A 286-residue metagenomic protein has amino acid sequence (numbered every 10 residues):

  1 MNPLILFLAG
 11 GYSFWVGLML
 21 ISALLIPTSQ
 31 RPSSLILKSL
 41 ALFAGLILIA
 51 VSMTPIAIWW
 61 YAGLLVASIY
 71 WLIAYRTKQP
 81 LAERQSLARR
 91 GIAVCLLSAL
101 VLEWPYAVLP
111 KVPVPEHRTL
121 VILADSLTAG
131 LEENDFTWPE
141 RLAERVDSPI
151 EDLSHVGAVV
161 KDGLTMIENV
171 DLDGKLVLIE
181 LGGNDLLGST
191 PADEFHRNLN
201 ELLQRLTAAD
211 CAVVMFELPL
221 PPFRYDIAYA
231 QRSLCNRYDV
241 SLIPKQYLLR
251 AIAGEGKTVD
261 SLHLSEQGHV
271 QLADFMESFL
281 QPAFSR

Functional and structural regions predicted by a protein language model:
I5-M53, A62, R84-R90, E144-R145 (+1 more regions): Alpha-helical cap/lid subdomain in secreted, periplasmic, or secretory-pathway luminal O-acyl-processing enzymes
L20-S22, L46-L48, L64-I73, C95-E103: Hydrophobic core of alpha-helical transmembrane segments in multi-pass integral membrane proteins
T54-I56, K78-Q79: N-terminal accessory regions of nucleic-acid-interacting proteins
W59-V66, I122, V159: Short N-terminal helix-initiation segments at or just after the protein's N-terminus
Y61-C95: Cytosolic-side transmembrane helix boundary signature
L72, V108-P110, E201-L202: Short, charged beta->alpha transition segments
L100-A158, D162, M166-D173: Serine-esterase "nucleophile elbow" of acetyl-processing enzymes
